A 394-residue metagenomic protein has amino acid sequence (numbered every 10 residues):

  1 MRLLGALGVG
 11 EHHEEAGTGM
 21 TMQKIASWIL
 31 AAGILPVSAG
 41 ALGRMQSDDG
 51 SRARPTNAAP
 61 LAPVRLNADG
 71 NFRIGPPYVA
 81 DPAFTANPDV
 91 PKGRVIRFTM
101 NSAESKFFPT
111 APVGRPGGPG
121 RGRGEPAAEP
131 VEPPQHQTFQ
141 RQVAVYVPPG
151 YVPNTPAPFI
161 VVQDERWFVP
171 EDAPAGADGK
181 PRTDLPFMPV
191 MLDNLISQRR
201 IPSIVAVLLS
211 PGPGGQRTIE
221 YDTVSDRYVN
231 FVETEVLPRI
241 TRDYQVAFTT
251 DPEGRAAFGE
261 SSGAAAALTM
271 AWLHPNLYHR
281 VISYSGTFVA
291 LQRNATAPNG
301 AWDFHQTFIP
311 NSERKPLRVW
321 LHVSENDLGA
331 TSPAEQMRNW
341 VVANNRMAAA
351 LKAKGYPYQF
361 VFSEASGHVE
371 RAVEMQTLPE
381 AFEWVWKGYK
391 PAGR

Functional and structural regions predicted by a protein language model:
G8-T21: Short, Lys/Arg-enriched N-terminal segments with co-localized hydrophobic residues within the first ~10-30 amino acids
E14-A16, A26, D49, R371: Intrinsic structural disorder/low-complexity segments
M20-I29: Bacterial N-terminal signal peptides that target proteins for export
W28-V37: Bacterial N-terminal signal peptides
L42-R394: Non-catalytic cap/lid and distal C-terminal segments of serine-dependent acyl enzymes
